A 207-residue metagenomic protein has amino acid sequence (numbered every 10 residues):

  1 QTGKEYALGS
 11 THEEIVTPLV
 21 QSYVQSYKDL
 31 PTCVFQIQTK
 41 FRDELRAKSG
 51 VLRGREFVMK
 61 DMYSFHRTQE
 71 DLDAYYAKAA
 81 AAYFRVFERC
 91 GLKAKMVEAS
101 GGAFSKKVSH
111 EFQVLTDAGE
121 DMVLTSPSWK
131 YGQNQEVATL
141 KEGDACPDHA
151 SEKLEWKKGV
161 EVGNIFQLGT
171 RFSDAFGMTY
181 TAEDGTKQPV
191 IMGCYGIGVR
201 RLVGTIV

Functional and structural regions predicted by a protein language model:
Q1-V207: TRNA-recognition modules of translation machinery and tRNA-sensing kinases, especially anticodon-binding
